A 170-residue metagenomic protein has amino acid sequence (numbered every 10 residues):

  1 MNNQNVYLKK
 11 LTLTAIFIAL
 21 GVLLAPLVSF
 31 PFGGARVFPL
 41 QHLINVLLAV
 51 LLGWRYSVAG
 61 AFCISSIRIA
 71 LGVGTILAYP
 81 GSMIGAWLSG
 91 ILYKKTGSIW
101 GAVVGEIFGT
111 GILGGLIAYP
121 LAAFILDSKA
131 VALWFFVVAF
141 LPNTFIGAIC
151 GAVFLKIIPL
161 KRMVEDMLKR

Functional and structural regions predicted by a protein language model:
M1-R170: Loop-helix junctions at membrane interfaces
